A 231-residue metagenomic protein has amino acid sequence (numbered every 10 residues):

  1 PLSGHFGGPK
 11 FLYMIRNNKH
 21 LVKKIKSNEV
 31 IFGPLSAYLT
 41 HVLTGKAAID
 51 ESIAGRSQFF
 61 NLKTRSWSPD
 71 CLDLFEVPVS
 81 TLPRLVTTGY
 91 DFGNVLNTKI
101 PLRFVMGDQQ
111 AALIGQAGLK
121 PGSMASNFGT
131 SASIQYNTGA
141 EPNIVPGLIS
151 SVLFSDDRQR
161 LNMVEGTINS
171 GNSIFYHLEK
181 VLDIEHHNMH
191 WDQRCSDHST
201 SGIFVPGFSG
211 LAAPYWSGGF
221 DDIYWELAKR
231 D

Functional and structural regions predicted by a protein language model:
P1-A48, I53, F59-P69, D73-L74 (+1 more regions): Active-site core segments that coordinate phosphate-bearing ligands/cofactors across diverse enzyme families
R84-D91: Gly/charged, well-structured mid-domain segments that form the phosphate/adenylate-handling core of ATP-dependent
